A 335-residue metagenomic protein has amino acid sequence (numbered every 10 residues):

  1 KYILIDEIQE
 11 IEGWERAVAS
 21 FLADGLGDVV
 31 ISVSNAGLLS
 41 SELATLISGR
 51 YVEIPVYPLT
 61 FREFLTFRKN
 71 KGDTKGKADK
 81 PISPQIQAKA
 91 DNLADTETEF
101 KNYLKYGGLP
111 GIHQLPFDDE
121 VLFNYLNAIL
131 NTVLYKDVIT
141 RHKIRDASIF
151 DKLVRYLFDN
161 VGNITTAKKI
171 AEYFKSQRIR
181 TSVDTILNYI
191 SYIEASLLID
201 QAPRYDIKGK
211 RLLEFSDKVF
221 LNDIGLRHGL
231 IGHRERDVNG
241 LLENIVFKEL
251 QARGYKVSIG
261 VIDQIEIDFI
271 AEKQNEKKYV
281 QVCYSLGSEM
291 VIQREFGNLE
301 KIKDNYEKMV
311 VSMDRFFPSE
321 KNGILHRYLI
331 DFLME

Functional and structural regions predicted by a protein language model:
K1-W14: Conserved P-loop NTPase "ATPase switch" module shared by AAA+ and STAND
L4, D28-S34, P55: Structural recognition of the conserved hydrophobic beta-strand(s) that form the central parallel beta-sheet of P-loop
S34-A36, S41-N163: Interdomain motor-coupling "hinge/lid" segment immediately C-terminal to the ATP-binding subdomain of NTP-driven enzymes
S83, R315-E335: Domain-level recognition of nuclease-like catalytic cores that cleave nucleotide substrates
Q114-E276: Accessory nucleic acid-recognition modules appended to NTPase machines
I262, K303-N322: Nucleic-acid nuclease catalytic cores
K277-G287: Active-site ExK catalytic segment of metal-dependent nucleases
L286-G297, E335: Active-site-adjacent loop/helix micro-motif of nuclease/hydrolase catalytic cores
